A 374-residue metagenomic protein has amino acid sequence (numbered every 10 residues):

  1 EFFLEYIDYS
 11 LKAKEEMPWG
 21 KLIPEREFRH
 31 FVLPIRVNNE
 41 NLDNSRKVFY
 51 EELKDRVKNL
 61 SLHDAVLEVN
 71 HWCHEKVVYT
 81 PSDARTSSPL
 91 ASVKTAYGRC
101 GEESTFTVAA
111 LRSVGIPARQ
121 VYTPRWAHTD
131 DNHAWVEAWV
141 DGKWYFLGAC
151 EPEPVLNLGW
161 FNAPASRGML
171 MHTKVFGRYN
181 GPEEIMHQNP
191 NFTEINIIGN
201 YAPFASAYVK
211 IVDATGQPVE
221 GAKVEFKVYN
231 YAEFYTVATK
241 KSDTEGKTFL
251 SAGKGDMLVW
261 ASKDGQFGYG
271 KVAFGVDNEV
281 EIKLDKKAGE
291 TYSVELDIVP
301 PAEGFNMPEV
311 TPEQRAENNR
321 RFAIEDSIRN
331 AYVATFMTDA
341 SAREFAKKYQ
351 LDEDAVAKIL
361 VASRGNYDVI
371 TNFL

Functional and structural regions predicted by a protein language model:
E1-V66, S113, V140-W144, N157 (+1 more regions): N-terminal accessory/pre-domain segments preceding catalytic cores
E51-L60, A65-H71, T80-L90, T95-H187: Hydrophobic/aromatic-rich core segments of domains that either
